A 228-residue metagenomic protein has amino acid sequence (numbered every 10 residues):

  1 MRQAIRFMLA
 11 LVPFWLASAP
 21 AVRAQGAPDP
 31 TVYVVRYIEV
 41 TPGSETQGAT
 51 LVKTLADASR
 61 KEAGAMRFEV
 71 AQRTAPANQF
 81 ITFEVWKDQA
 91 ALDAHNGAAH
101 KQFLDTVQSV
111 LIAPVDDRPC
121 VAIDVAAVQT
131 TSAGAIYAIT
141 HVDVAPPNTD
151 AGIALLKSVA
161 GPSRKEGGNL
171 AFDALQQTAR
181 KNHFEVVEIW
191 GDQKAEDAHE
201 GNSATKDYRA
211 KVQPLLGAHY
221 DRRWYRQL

Functional and structural regions predicted by a protein language model:
M1-R6: Positively charged n-region of N-terminal signal peptides that target proteins for export
F7-S18: Bacterial N-terminal signal peptides
P20-A24: Sec/Tat signal peptide C-region and signal peptidase I cleavage site
Q25-V32, E69-N78, F103-Y137, H141 (+2 more regions): Glycine-rich beta-strand-turn "strand-cap" elements at beta-sheet edges
T31-E39, E69-N96, G134-D143, D173-E200: Short, well-ordered beta-strand segments in beta-rich or mixed alpha/beta enzyme and ligand-binding folds
I38-V40, V52-L55, S59, F68-V70 (+8 more regions): Fold-core signature of tandem repeat domains
S44-A65, H100-L104, P146-L170, A204-Y208: Short amphipathic alpha-helical segments
